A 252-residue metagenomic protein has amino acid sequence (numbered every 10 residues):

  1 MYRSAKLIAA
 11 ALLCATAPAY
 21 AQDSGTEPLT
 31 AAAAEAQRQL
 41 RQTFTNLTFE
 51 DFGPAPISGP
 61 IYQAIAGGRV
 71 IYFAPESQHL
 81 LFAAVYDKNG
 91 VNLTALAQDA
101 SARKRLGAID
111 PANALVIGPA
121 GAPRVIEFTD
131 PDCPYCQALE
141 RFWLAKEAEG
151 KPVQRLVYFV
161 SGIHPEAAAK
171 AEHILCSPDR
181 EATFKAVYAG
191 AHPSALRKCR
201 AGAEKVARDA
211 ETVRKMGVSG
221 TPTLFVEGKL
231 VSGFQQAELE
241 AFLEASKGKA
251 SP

Functional and structural regions predicted by a protein language model:
M1-I8: Bacterial N-terminal signal peptides that target proteins for export
Y2, Q22, L29, A33 (+5 more regions): C-terminal cap of thioredoxin/glutaredoxin-like
A9-T16: Bacterial N-terminal signal peptides
A17-A21: Sec/Tat signal peptide C-region and signal peptidase I cleavage site
E50-G53, L156-Y158: General small-molecule cofactor/ligand-binding pocket signal
L80-A108: A short, surface-exposed interaction/processing loop segment used at functional sites
R105-P123: A short beta-strand-turn-helix
G121-A201, R214-S219, A241-P252: Structural alpha/beta surface segment adjacent to cysteine/selenocysteine redox centers across thiol/disulfide enzymes
